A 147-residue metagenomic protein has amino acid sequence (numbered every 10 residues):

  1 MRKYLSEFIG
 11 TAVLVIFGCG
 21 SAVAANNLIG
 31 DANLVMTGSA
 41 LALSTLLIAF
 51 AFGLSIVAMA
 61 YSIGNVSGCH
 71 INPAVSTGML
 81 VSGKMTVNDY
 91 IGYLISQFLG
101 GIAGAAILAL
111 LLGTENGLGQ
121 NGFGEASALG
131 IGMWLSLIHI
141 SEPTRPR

Functional and structural regions predicted by a protein language model:
M1-S141, R145: Membrane-interface helix-loop junctions and terminal tails of multi-pass membrane proteins
